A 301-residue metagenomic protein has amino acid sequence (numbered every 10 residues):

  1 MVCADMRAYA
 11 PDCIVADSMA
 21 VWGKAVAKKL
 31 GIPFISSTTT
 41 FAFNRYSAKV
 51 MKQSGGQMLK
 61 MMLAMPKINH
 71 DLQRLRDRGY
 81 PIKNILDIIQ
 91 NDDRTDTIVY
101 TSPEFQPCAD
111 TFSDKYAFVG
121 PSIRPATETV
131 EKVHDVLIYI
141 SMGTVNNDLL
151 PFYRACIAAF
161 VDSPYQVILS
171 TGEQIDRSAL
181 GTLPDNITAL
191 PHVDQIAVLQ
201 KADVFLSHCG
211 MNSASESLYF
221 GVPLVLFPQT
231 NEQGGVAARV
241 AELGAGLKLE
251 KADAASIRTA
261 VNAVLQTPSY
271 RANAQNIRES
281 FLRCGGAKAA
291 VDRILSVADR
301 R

Functional and structural regions predicted by a protein language model:
M1-I138, G143-A155, D162-Y165: Nucleotide-sugar-dependent glycosyltransferase catalytic domains
Y9, S256-R301: C-terminal amphipathic helix plus adjacent low-complexity, charged tail appended to glycosyltransferase catalytic
I14, L190-A237: A donor-sugar binding/catalytic signature common to diverse glycosyltransferases and related nucleotide-sugar
S37-T38, Y100, V119, S170 (+2 more regions): Generic beta-sheet signal
S37-T39, C209, L226-T230, K248-A252: Short beta->alpha connector loops at strand-helix junctions that form conserved, small/polar/Pro-enriched
D135, P164, T171, I175-H192: Nucleotide-activated donor-binding/catalytic signature segment of Leloir-type glycosyltransferases, i.e., the conserved
N231-A260: Change "using UDP/GDP/dTDP sugars" to "using nucleotide sugars
